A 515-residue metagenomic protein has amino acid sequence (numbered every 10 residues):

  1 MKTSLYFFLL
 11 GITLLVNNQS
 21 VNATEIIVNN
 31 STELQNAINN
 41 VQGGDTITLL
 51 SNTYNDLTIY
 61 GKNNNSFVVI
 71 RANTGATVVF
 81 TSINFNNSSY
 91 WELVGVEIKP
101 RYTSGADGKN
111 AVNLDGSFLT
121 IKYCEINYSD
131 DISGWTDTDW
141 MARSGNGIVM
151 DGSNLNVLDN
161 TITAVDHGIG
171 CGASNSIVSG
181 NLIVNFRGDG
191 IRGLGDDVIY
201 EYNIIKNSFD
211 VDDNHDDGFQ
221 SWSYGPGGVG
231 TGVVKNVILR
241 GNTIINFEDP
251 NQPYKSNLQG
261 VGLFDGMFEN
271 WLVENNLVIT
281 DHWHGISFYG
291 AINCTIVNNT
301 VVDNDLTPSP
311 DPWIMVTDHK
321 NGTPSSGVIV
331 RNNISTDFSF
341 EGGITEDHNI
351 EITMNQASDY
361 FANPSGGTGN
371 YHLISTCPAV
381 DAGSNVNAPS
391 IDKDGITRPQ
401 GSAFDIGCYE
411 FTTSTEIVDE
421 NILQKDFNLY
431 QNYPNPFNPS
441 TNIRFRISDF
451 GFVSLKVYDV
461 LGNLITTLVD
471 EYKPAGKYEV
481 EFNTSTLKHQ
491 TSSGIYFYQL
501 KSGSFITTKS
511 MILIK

Functional and structural regions predicted by a protein language model:
Y6-N17: Bacterial N-terminal signal peptides
N18-N36, S51, T74, D359-G367: Right-handed parallel beta-helix/beta-solenoid
Q35, N39-G43, Y54-V69, T77-T120 (+2 more regions): Extracellular beta-strand-rich solenoid/capping regions of secreted or surface-exposed proteins that bind or remodel
L50, F67, R71-N73, S89-P100 (+13 more regions): Right-handed parallel beta-helix
N52, S117, G476, S492-I495: A glycine-anchored, Pro-Gly-centered beta-turn/N-cap motif
T353-F411: C-terminal accessory segments
E416-Y433, F437-V457, T467, E479-K488 (+1 more regions): Glycine-centered coil/turn sites that cap beta-strands in beta-rich domains
S493-K515: C-terminal tail/sorting-segment detector
